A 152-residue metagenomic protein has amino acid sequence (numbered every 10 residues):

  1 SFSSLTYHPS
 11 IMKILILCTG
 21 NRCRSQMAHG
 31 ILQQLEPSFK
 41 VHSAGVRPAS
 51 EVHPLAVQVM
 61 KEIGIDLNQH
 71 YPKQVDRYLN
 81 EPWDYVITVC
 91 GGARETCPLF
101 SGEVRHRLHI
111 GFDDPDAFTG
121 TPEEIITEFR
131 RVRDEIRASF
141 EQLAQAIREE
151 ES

Functional and structural regions predicted by a protein language model:
S1-I11: Short, Lys/Arg-enriched N-terminal segments with co-localized hydrophobic residues within the first ~10-30 amino acids
I11-R77: Conserved active-site segments centered on acidic
N21, M60, V86-I87, I136: Conserved small-residue
R22, G91-R94: Short glycine-rich anion-binding loops that position phosphate/pyrophosphate groups of nucleotides and phosphorylated
L67, A93-T96: Glycine-rich nucleotide phosphate-binding loop and flanking beta-alpha elements of Rossmann-like dinucleotide-binding
N80-P82: Alpha-helix C-terminal capping/helix-to-coil transition sites in glycosyltransferase folds
T88-V89, H109: Redox-cofactor binding/interface segments in oxidoreductases and associated redox assembly factors
E95-S152: Phosphate-binding/catalytic loops
